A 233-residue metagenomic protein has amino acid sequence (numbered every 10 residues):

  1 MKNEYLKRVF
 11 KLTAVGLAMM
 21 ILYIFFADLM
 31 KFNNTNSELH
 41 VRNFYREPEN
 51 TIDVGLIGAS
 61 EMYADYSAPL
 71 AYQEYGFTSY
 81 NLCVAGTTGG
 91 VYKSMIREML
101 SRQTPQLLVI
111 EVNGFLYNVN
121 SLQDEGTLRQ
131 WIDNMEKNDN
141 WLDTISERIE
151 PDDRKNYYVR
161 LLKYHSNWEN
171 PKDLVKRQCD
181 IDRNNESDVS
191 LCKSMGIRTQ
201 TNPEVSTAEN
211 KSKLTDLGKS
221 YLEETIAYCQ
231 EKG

Functional and structural regions predicted by a protein language model:
M1-K7: N-terminal Lys/Arg-rich, disordered targeting/topogenic segments
K7-D28: Hydrophobic membrane-insertion alpha-helices, especially the h-region of bacterial N-terminal signal peptides
L29-T51: Alpha-helical transmembrane signal-anchor/signal-peptide segments
M30-T35, I57-G58, V84-T88, K213-T215: Short, flexible loop segments at the rims of nucleotide/cofactor-binding pockets, characterized by
E38-N43, S94-I96, K219-T225: Alpha-helical scaffolding within the catalytic cores of extracellular/periplasmic polymer-degrading hydrolases
I57, E61-E147: Membrane-embedded segments
E125-K232: Secreted/periplasmic serine-hydrolase-like ester/acetyl group-modifying domain
